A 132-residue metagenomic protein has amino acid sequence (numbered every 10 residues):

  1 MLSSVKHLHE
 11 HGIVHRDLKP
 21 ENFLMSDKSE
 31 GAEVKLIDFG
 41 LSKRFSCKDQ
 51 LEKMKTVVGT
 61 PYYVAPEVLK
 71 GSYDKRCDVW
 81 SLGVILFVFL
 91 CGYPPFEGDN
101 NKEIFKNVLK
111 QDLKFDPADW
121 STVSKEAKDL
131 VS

Functional and structural regions predicted by a protein language model:
H9-S26: Catalytic-loop of the protein kinase fold
N22-L36: Conserved protein kinase catalytic/activation segment
M54-E67: Conserved activation segment of eukaryotic-like protein kinases, specifically the C-terminal portion of the activation
D78: Conserved catalytic-loop aspartate of Hanks-type protein kinases
C91-P94: Structural helix C-cap motif within protein kinase domains
T122-S132: Conserved C-terminal C-lobe helix
